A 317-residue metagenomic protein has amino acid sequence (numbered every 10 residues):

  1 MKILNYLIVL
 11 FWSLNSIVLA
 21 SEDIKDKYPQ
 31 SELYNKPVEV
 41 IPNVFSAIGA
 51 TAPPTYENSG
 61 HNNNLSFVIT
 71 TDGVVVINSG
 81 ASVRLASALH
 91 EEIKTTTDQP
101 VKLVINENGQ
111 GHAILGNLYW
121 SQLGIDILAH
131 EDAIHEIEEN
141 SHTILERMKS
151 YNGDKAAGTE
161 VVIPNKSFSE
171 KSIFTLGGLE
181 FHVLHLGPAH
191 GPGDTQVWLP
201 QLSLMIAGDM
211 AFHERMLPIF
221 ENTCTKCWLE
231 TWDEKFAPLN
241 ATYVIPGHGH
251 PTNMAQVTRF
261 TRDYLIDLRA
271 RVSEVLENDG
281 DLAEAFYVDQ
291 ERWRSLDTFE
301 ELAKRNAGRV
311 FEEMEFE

Functional and structural regions predicted by a protein language model:
K2-W12: Sec-dependent signal peptide recognition, specifically the positively charged N-region followed immediately by
S13-I17: N-terminal signal peptide c-region/cleavage motif recognized by signal peptidases
S21-N43: Short N-terminal segments immediately surrounding and downstream of signal-peptide cleavage
E22-K27, A237-L239, P251-E317: Accessory terminal helices/loops
I41-E92, V197-L199, S203-G208: Conserved beta-strand hairpin/beta-sheet module of binuclear metal-dependent hydrolase folds, prominently
N43, V68, N78, I93 (+10 more regions): Divalent metal-coordination and catalytic microenvironments
G73-V75, A81-V83, I173, E180-D267 (+1 more regions): Metallo-beta-lactamase
E91-K166, I173, P192: Active-site HxH/HxHxD metal-binding segment of metal-dependent hydrolases
